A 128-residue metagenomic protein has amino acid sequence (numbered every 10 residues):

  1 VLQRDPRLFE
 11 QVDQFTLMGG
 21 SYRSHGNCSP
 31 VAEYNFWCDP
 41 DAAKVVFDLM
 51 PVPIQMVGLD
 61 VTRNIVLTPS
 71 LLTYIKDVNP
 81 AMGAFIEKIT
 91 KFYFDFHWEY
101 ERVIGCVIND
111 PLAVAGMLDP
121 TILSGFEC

Functional and structural regions predicted by a protein language model:
V1-C128: N-terminal acidic, glycine/proline-rich low-complexity segments
